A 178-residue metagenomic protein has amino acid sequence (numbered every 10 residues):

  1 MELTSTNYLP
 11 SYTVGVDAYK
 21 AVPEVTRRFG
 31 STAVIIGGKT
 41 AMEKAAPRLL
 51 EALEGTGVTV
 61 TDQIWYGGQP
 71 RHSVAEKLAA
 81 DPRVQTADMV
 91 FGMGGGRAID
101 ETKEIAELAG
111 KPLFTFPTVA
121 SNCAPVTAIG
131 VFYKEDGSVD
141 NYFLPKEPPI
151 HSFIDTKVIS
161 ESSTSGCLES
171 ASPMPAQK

Functional and structural regions predicted by a protein language model:
M1-D88: ATP/NTP phosphate-donor binding region
P10, E107-K178: A glycine/threonine-rich phosphate-anchoring loop and its flanking beta-alpha core in nucleotide/phosphate-binding
Y19, M42-A46, H72-S73, R97-E104 (+1 more regions): Short glycine/serine/threonine-rich phosphate/pyrophosphate-binding segments that cradle anionic phosphate groups
G37-K39, V58-D62, T86-V90, F116-T118 (+2 more regions): Glycine-rich loops and low-complexity Gly/Arg-rich segments that provide flexible linkers or classic glycine-based
R48-E51, L78, I105-L108, A128-V131: Short, glycine/charged-enriched secondary-structure capping and boundary segments
I64-Q69, M93-G95, N122, F143-P149: Short C-terminal domain-edge/linker segments immediately following a structured domain
P82-A120: A short, small-residue-rich loop immediately preceding and capping a beta-strand
